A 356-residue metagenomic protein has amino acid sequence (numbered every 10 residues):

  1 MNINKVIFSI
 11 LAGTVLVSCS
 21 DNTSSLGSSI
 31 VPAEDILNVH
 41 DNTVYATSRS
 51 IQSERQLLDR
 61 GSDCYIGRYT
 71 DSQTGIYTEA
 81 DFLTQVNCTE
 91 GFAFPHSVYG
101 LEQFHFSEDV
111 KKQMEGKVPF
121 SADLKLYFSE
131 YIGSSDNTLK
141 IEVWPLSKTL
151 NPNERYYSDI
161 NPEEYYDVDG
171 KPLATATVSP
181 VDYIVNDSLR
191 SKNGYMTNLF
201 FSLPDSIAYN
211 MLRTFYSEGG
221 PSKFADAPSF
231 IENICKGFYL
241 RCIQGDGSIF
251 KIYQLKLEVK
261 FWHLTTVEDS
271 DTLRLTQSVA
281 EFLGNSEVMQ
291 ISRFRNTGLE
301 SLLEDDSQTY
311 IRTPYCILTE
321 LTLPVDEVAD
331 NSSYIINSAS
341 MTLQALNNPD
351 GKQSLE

Functional and structural regions predicted by a protein language model:
N2-S9, G13-T14, C19-E356: Secreted, disulfide-rich extracellular signaling modules
